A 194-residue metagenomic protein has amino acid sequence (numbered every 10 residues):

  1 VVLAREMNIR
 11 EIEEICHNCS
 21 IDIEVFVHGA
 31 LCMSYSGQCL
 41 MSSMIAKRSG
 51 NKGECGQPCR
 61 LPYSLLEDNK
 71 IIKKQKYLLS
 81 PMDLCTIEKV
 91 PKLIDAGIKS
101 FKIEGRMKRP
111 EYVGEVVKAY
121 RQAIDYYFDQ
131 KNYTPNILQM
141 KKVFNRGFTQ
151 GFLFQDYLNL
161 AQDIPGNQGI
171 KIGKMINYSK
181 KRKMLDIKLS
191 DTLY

Functional and structural regions predicted by a protein language model:
V2-Y194: Surface-exposed amphipathic alpha-helical tracts and adjacent flexible/coil segments at the periphery of soluble enzymes
